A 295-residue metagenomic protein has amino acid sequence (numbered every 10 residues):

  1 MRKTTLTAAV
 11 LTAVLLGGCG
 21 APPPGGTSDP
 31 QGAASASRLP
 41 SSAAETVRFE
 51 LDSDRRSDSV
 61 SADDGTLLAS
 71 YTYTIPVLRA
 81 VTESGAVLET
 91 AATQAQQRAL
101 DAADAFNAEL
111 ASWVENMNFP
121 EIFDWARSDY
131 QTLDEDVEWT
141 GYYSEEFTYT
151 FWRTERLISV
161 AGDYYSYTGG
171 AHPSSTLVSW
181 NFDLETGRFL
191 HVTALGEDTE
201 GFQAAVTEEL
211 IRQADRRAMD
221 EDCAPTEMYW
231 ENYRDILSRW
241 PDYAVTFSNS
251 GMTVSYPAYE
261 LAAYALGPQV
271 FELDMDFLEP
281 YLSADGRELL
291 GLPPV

Functional and structural regions predicted by a protein language model:
M1-T5, A9-V10: Positively charged n-region of N-terminal signal peptides that target proteins for export
L15-G18: C-terminal motif of bacterial Sec signal peptides marking the signal peptidase cleavage site
G20-V295: Compositionally biased intrinsically disordered regions enriched in Thr/Gly
